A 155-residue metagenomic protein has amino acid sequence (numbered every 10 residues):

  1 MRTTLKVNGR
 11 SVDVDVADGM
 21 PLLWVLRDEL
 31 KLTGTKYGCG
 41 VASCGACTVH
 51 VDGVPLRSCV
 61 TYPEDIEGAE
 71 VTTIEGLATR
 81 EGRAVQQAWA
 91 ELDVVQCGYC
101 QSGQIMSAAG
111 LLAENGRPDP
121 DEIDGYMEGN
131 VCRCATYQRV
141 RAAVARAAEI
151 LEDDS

Functional and structural regions predicted by a protein language model:
M1-S155: Signature of N-terminal electron-transfer/Fe-S-associated modules in redox systems
